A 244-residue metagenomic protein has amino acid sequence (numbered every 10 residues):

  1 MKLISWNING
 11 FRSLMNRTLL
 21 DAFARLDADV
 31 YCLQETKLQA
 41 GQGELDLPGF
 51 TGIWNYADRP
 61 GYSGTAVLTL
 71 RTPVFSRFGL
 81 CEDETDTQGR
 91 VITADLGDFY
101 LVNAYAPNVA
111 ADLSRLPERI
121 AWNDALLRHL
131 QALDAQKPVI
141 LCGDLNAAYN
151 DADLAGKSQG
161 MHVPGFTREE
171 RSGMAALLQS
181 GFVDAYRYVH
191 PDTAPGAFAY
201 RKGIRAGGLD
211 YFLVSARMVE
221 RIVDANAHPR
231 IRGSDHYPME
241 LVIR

Functional and structural regions predicted by a protein language model:
M1-L47, A57-S63: N-terminal, active-site-proximal structural segment of metallo-dependent hydrolase catalytic domains
M1-N9, D98-N108, C142: Active-site-proximal beta-strand elements of phosphoester/diester hydrolases
W6-N7, F23-G41, L101, L130-D153 (+4 more regions): Active-site beta-strand/loop signature of hydrolases that rely on acidic residues for catalysis
K37, Q42-V109: Structured beta-strand-rich core segments of catalytic domains in phosphoester-bond hydrolases
T51, W122-R205, L209: Metal-dependent phosphoesterases centered on the DNase I-like endonuclease/exonuclease/phosphatase
P60-F75, Y200-R221: Conserved beta strand-loop-helix elements of the APE1-like EEP
L70, A94-G97, S215-A216, S234 (+1 more regions): Active-site beta-strand termini and strand-to-loop segments that position acidic
C81-E82, A106-N123, Q159-H162: Surface-exposed cleft-lining segments at the edges of enzyme active sites
